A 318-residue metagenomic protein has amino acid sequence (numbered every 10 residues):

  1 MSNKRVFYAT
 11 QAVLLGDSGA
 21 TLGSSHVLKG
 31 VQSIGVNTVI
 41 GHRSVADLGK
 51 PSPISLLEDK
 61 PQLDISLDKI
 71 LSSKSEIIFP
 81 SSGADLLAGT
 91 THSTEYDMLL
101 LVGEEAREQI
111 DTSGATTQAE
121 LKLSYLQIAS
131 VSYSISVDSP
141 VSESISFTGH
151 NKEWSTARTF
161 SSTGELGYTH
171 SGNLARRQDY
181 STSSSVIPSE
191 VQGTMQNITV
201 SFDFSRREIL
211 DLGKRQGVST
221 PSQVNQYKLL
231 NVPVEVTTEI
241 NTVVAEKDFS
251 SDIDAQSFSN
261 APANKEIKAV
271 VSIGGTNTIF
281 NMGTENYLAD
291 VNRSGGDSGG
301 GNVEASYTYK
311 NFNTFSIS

Functional and structural regions predicted by a protein language model:
M1-S318: Signature of extracytoplasmic/envelope-associated structural regions
